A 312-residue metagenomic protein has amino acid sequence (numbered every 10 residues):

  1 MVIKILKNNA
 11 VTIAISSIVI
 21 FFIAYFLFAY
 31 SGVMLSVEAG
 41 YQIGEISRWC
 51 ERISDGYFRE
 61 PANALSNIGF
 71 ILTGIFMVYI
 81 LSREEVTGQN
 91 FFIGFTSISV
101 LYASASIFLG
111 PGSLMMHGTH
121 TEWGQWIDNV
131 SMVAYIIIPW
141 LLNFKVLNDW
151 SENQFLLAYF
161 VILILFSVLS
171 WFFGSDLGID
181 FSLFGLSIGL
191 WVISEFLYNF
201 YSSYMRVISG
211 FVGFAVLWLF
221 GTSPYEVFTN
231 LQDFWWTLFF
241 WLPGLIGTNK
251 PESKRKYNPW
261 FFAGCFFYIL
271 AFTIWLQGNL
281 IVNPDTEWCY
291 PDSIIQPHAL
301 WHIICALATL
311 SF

Functional and structural regions predicted by a protein language model:
V2-T237, T248, K254-W260, F266-F312: Early transmembrane hairpin module of multi-pass membrane proteins
W241-P243: Sequence/fold signature of self-assembling virion shell proteins
